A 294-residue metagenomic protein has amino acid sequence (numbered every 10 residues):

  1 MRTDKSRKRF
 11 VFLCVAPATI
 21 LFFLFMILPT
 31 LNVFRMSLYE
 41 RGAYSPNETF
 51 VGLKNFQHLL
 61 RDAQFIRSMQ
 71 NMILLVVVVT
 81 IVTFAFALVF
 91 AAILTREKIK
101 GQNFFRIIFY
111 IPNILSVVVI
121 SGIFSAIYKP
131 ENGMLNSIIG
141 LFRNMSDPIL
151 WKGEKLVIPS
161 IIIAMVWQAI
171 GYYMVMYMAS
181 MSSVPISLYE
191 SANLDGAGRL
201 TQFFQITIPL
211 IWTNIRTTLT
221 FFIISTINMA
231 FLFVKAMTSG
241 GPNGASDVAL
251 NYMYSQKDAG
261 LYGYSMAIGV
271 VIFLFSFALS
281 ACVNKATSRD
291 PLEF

Functional and structural regions predicted by a protein language model:
R2-F294: A structural signal for multi-pass alpha-helical bundles of membrane permease subunits that mediate small-molecule
